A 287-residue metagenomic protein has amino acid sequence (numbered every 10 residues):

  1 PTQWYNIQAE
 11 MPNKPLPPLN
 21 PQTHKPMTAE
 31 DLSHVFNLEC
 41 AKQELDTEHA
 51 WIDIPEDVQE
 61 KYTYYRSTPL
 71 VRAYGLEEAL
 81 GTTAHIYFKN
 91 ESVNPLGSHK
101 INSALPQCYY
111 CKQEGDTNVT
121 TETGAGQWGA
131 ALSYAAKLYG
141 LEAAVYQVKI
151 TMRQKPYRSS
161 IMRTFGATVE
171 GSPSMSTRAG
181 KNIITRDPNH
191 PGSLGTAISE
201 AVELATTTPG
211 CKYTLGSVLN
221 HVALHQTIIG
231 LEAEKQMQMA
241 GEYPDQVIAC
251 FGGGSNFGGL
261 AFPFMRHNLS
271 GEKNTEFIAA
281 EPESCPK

Functional and structural regions predicted by a protein language model:
P1-K287: PLP-dependent amino-acid enzyme catalytic core
